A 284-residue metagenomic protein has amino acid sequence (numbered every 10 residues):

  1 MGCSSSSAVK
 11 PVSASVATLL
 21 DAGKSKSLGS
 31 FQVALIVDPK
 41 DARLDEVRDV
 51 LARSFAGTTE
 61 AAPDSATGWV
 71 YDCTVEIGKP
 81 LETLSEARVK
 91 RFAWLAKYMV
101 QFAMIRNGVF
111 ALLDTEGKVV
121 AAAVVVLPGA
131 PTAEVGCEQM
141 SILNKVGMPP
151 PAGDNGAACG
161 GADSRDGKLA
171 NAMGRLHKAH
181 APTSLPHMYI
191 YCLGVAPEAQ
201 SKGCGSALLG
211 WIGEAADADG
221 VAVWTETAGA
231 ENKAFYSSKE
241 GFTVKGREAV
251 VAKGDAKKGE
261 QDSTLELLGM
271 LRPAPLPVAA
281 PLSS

Functional and structural regions predicted by a protein language model:
M1-V12: Short acidic, low-complexity intrinsically disordered linear motifs used for protein-protein interactions
V16-D49, R53, G57-T58, G68 (+1 more regions): Conserved N-terminal entry element of GNAT/NAT acetyltransferase domains
T67-V109: Active-site rim helix/loop that mediates acceptor-substrate recognition in acyltransferases
R106, A111-G194, V251-S263, L276-S283: Conserved acyl-donor/pantetheine-binding loop and adjacent beta-alpha core of acyl/acetyltransferases and related
P186-Y189, A215-A228: Conserved GNAT acetyl-CoA-binding A-motif
Y191-Q200, W224-A234, V251: Conserved beta-strand-loop-alpha-helix junction that forms the acyl-donor binding cleft
C192-V195, S201-E214: Conserved acetyl-CoA-binding loop-helix of GNAT-fold acetyltransferases
S206, A218-G220, G229-A252: Conserved active-site alpha-helix within GNAT-family acetyltransferase domains
